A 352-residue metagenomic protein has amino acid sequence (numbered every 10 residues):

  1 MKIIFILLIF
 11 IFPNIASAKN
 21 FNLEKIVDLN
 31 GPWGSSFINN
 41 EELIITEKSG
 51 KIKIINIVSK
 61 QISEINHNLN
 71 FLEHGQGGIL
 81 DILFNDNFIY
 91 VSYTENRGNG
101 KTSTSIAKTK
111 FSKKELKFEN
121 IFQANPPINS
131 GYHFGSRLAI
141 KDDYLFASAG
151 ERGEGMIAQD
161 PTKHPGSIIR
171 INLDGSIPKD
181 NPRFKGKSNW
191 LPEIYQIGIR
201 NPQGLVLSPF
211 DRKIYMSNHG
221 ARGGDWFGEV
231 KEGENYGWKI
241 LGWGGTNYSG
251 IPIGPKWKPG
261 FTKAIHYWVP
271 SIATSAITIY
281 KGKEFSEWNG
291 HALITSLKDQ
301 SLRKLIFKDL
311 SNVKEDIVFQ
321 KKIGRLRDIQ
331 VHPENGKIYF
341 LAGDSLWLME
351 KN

Functional and structural regions predicted by a protein language model:
M1-K2, I82: Short linear, low-complexity motifs centered on an aromatic residue
I3-P13: Sec-dependent N-terminal signal peptides
S17-G155, G204-H219, P270-K308, H332-K351: Acidic, Gly/Ser/Thr-rich repeat motifs that build Ca2+-stabilized beta-propeller blades
E24-V27, N66-H67, F122-Q123, F184 (+5 more regions): Residue-level detector of conserved, well-ordered beta-strand and adjacent loop positions that form binding/recognition
G77-I79, E151-D316, G324: Beta-propeller domain segments
E95, F122-P127, K185-K187, G244 (+1 more regions): Short, solvent-exposed aromatic-acidic interface loops
